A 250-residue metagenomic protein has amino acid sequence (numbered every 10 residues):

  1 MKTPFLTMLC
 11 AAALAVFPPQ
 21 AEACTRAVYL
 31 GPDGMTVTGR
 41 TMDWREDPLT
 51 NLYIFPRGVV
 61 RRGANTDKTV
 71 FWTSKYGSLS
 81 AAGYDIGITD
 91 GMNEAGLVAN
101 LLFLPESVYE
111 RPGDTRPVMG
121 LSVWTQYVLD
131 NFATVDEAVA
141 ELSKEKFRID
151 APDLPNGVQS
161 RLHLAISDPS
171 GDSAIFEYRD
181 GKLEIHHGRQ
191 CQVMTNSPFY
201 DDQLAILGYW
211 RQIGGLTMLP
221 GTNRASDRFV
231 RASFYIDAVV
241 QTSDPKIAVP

Functional and structural regions predicted by a protein language model:
M1-M8: Bacterial N-terminal signal peptides that target proteins for export
L9-L14: Hydrophobic helical h-region of N-terminal Sec-dependent signal peptides in bacterial secretory/periplasmic proteins
E22-V37, R45, N51, R61-R62 (+4 more regions): C-terminus-biased signal that marks the final domain/tail of proteins
A23-R116, K144-E145, I149: A contiguous strand-loop segment
L30-D33, N93-A95, D168-G171, E177-K182 (+1 more regions): Short acidic-glycine loop/turn motifs at beta-strand connectors
T115-R148, D227-P250: Alpha/propeptide regions of enzymes that mature by internal proteolysis
V135, V139-F176: Aromatic- and glycine-enriched pocket-lining scaffold segments that form the walls of small-molecule binding clefts
